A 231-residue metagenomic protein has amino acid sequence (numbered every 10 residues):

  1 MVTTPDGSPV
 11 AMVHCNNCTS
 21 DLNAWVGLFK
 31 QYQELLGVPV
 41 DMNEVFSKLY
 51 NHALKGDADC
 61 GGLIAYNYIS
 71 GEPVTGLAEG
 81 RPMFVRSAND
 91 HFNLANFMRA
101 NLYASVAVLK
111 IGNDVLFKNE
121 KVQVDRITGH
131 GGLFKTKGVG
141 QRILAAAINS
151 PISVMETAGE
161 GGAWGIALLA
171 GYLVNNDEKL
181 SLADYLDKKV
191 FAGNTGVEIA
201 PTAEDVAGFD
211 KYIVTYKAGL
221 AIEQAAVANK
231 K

Functional and structural regions predicted by a protein language model:
M1-T128, L133-K231: Active-site core segments that coordinate phosphate-bearing ligands/cofactors across diverse enzyme families
